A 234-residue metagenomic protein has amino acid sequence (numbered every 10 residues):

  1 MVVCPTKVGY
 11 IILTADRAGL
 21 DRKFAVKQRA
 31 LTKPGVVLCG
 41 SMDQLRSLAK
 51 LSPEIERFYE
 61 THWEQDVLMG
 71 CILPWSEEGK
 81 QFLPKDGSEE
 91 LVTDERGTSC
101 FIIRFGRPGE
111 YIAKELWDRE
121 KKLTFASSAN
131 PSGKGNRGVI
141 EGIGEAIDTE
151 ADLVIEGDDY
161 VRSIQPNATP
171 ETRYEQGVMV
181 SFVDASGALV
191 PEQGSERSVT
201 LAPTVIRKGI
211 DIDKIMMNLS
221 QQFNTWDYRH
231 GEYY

Functional and structural regions predicted by a protein language model:
M1-Y234: Active-site-adjacent structural elements in enzyme catalytic cores
